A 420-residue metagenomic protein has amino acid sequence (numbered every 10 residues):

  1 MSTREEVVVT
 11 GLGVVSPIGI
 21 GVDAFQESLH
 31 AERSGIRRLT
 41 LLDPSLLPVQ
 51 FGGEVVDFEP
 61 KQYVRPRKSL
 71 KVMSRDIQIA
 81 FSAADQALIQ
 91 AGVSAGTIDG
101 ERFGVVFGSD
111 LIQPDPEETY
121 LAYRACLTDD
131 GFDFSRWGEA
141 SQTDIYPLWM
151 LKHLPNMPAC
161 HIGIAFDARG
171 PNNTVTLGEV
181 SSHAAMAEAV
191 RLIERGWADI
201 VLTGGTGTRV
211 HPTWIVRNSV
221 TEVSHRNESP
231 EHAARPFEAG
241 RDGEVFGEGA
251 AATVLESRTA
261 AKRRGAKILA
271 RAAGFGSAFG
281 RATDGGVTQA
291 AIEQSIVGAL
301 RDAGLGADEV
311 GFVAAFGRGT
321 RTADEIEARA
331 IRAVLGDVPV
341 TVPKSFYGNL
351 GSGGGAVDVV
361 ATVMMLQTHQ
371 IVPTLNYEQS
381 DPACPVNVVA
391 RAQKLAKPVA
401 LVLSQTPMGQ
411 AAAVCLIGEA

Functional and structural regions predicted by a protein language model:
M1-S69, A91, T259-A273, V360-T374 (+1 more regions): ACP-dependent fatty acid/polyketide chain-elongation machinery
E6-T10, R33-R38, S229-L305, G311-F312 (+1 more regions): Condensing-enzyme catalytic core mediating Claisen C-C bond formation in acyl metabolism
V8, L12-G13, Y63-M73, W137-W149 (+8 more regions): Cysteine-centered functional microenvironments
V9, A24, H30-F166, G170-N172 (+2 more regions): Conserved beta-ketoacyl condensing-enzyme motif
D23-S28, P114-G131, I193-E194, I215-E228 (+2 more regions): A glycine- and small-aliphatic-rich helix-loop capping segment at beta-alpha/alpha-beta transitions that lines
A80-V93, P155-A168, N172-G207, V245-A266 (+3 more regions): Active-site-proximal alpha-helical scaffold in enzymes
L127-I145, A187, R191-R195, T206-K262 (+3 more regions): Glycine-/small-residue-rich "gating" segment that lines the acyl/pantetheine channel and substrate pocket
W197-D242, F275-Q289, A315-E325, V338-V386: Acyl-CoA/ACP chain-elongation machinery
